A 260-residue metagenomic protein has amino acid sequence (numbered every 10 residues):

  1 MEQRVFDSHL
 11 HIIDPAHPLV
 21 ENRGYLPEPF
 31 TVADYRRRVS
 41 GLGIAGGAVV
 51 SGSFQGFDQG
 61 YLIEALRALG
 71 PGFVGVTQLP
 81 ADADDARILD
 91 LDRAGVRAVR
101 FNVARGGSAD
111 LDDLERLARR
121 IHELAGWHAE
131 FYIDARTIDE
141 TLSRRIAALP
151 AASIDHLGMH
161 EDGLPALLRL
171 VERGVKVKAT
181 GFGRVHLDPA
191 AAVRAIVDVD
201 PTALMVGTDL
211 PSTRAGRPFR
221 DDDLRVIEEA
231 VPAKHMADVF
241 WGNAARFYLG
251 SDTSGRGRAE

Functional and structural regions predicted by a protein language model:
M1-Y61: An N-terminally biased module of ancient metal coordination in phosphate/nucleic-acid-related enzymes
Q3-R4, E28-G46, T202, R217-E260: Mid-to-C-terminal alpha-helical segments outside catalytic/metal-binding sites
H9, V39, L62, V99 (+6 more regions): Conserved, mostly hydrophobic/aromatic
L10, G52, L157, T208-L210: Active-site metal-binding loops of divalent metal-dependent hydrolases
P29-R37, D82-L91, G163, P189: Short, acidic/polar
R36, I63-E64, V193-R194, R225: Active-site phosphate/pyrophosphate- and oxyanion-stabilizing loops and adjacent acidic/basic residues in soluble
G56-R136, R173-R184: Active-site gating/metal-coordination segments in enzymes
L111-V206, R214: Catalytic pocket-lining loop regions of alpha/beta-barrel enzymes, especially the amidohydrolase/enolase/GH5 lineages
